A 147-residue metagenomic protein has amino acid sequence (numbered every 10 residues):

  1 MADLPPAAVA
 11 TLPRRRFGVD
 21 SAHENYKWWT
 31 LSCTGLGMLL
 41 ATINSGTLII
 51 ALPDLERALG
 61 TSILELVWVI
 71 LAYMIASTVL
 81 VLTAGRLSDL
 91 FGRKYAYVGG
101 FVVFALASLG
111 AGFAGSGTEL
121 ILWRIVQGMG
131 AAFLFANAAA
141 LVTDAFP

Functional and structural regions predicted by a protein language model:
A2-P147: Transmembrane-helix bundle of Major Facilitator Superfamily
